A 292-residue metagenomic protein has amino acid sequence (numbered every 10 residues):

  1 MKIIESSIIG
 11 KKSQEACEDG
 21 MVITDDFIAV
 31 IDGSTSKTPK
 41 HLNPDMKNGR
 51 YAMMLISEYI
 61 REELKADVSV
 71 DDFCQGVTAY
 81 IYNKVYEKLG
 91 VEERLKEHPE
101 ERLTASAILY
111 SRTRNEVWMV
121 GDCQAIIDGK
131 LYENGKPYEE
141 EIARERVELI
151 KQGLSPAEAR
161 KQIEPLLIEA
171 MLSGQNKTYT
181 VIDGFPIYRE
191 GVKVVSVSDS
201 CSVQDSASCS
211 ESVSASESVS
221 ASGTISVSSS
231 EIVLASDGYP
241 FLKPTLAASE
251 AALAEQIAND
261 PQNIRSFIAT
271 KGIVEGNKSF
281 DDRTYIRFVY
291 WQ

Functional and structural regions predicted by a protein language model:
M1-Q292: PP2C/PPM-type serine/threonine phosphatase catalytic domain
